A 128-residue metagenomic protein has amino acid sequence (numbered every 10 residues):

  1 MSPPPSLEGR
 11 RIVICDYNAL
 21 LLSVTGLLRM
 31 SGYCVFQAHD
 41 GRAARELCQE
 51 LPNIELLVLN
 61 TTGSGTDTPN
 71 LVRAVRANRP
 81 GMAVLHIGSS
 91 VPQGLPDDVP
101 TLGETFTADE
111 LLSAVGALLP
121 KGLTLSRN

Functional and structural regions predicted by a protein language model:
M1-L27, S31, N53-L56, R73 (+4 more regions): Non-catalytic signal-transmission and effector/linker regions of two-component phosphorelay proteins
F36: Conserved beta-strand positions in the Rossmann-like core of class I SAM-dependent methyltransferases
H39-L56: Acidic, metal-coordinating helix/loop segments flanking the phosphotransfer/catalytic sites of two-component signaling
D40, T66-N70: Acidic catalytic/metal-coordinating carboxylates
L57-T62: Active-site residues of response regulator receiver
S64-T66, E110: Short glycine-rich, flexible loops that bind phosphorylated cofactors or substrates
L85-I87: Hydrophobic/aromatic residues positioned on beta-strands within the core alpha/beta folds
